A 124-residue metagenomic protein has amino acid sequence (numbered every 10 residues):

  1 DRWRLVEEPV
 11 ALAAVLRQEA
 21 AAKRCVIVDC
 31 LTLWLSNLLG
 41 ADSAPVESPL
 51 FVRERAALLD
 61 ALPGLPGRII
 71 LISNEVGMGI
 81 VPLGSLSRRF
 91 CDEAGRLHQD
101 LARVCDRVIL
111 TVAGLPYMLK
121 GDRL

Functional and structural regions predicted by a protein language model:
D1-C25, D29-S43: ATP-dependent small-molecule kinase phosphotransfer cores that center on conserved nucleotide phosphate-binding segments
V10, L33-L124: Replace "adjacent to P-loop NTPase cores in ATP/GTP-dependent enzymes" with "adjacent to NTP-binding cores
